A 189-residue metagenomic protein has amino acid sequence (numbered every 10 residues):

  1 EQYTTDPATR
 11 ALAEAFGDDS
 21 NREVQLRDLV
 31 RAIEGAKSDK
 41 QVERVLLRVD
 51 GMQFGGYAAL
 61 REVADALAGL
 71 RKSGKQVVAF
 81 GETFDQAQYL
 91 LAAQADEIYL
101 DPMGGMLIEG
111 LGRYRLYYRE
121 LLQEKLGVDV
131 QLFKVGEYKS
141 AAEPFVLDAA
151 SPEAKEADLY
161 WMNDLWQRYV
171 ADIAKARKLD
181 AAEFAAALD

Functional and structural regions predicted by a protein language model:
E1-D180, A185-L188: Small-residue-centered hinge/linker elements
